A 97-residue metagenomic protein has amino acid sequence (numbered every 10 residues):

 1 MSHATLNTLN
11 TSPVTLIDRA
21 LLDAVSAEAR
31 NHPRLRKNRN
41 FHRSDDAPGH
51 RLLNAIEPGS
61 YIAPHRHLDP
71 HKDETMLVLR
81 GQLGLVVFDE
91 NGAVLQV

Functional and structural regions predicted by a protein language model:
M1-H50: A short, N-terminal "cap"/entry segment at the start of jelly-roll beta-barrel domains of the cupin/DSBH fold
L35, L53-K72: Conserved short histidine dyad/triad with adjacent acidic residue
R39, R51-N54, M76, L83: A broad, low-specificity signal marking well-ordered, structured residues that form hydrophobic/aromatic
R43, A55, V87: Pocket-edge structural micro-motifs
R43-D46, L68, T75: Generic marker of residues within folded, mature protein domains
D46, E90-N91: Short strand-connecting beta-turns/loops that link adjacent beta-strands
H71-E90: Glycine- and acidic-residue-biased ligand/ion/polar-headgroup-sensing regions
V94-V97: Short, intrinsically disordered, charge-balanced linker/junction segments flanking boundaries in proteins
